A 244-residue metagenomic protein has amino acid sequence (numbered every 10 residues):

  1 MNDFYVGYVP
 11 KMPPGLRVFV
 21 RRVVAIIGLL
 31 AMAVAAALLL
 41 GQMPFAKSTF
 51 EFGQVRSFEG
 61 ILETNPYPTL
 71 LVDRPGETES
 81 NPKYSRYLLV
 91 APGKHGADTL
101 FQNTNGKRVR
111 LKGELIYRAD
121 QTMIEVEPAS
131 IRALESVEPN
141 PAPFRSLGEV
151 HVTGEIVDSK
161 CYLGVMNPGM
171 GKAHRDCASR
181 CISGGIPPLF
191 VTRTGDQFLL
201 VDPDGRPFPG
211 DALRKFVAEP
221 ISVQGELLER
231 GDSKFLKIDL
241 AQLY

Functional and structural regions predicted by a protein language model:
M1-Y244: OB-fold and OB-like single-stranded nucleic-acid-recognition modules and their adjacent interaction interfaces
